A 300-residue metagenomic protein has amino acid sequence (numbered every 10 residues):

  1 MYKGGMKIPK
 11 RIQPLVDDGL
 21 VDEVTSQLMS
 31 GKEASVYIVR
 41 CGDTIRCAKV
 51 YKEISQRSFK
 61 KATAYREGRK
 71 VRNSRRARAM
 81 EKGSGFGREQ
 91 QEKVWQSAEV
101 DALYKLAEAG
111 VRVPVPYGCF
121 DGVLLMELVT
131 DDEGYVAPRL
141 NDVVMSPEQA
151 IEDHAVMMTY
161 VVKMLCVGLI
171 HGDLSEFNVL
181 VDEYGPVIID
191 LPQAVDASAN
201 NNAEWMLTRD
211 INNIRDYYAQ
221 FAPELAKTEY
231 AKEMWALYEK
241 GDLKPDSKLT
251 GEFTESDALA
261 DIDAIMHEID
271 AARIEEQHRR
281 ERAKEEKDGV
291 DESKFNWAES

Functional and structural regions predicted by a protein language model:
M1-S30, E148, E152, V156 (+4 more regions): Regulatory N- and C-terminal appendages and interdomain linkers associated with kinase/kinase-like NTP transferase
M1-V136, C166: Conserved ATP-binding subdomain of kinase catalytic cores across diverse folds
G42-E53, V136-V143, P147, S175-Q220: Catalytic activation segment of kinase domains across protein kinase-like and atypical kinase folds
E92-W95, F120, S146-D153, A203 (+1 more regions): Residue-level preference for long, well-ordered alpha-helices that form the structural scaffold of enzyme catalytic
D121-V123, L128-M164, G168: Charge-rich, low-complexity terminal tails
G122, N178-V181, Y230-L237: A glycine-rich phosphate-binding loop feature that marks nucleotide/adenosyl-phosphate handling sites
C166-E176: Catalytic-loop of the protein kinase fold
